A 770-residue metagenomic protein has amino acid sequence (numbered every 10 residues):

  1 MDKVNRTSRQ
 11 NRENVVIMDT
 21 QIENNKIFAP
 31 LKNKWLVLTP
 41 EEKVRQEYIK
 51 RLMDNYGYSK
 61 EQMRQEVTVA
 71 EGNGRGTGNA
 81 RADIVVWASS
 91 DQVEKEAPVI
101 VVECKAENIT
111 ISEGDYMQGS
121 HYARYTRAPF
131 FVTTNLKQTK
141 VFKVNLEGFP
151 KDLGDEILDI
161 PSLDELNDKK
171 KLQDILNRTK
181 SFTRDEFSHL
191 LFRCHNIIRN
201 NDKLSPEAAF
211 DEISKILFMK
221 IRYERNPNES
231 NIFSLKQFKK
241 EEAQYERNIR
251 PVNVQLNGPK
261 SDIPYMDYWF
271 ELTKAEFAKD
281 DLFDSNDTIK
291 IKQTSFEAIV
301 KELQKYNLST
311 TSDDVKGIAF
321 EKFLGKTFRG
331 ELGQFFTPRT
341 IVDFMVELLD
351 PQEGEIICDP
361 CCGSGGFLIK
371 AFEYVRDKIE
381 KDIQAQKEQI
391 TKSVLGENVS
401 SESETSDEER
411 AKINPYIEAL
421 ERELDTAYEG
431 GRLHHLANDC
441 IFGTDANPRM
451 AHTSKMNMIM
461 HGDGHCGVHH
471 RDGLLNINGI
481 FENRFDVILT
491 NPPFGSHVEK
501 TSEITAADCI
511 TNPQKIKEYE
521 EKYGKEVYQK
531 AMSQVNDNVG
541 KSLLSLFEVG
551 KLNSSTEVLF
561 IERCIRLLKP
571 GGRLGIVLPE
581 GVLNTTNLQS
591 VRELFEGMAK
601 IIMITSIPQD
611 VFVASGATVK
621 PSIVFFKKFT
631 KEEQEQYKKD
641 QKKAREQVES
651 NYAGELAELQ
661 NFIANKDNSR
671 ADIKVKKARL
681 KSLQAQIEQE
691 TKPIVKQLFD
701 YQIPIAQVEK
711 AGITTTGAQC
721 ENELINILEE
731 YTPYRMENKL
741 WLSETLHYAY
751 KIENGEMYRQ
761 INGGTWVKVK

Functional and structural regions predicted by a protein language model:
D2-F130, Q138-R178: A short, conserved, highly charged catalytic patch centered on acidic carboxylates
I22-N33, R184-L204, A298-Q304: Short amphipathic alpha-helical segments and their helix-coil junctions
T39-E42, R199-S214, S309-S312, L552-N553: Structural motif
K50, E212-E224, I459, E562: Short, hydrophobic/amphipathic alpha-helical patches that form generic packing surfaces within helical domains
D164-L166, E482, V487-K770: A conserved structural/catalytic subdomain of Rossmann-like adenosyl-cofactor enzymes
I197-I198, V315-T340, V346-E347: Class I SAM-dependent transferase core
F218, R225-G325: Long recognition/docking surfaces used for binding and targeting
P338-T490, G495-N512, P579-E580, T586 (+3 more regions): Conserved S-adenosyl-L-methionine
